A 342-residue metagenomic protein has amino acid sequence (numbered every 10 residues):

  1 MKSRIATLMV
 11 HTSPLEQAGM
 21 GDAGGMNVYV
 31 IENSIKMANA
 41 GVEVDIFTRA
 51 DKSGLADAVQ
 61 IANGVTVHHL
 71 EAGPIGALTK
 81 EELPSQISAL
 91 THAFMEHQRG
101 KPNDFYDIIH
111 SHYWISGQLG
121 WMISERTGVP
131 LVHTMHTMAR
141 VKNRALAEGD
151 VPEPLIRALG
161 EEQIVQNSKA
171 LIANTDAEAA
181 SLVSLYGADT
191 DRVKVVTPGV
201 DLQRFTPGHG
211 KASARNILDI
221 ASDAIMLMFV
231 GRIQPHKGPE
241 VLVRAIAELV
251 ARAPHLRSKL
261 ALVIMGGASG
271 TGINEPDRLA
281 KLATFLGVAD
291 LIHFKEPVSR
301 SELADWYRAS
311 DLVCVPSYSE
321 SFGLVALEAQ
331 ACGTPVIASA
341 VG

Functional and structural regions predicted by a protein language model:
M1-H69: N-terminal subdomain of nucleotide-sugar transferases
A177, G199: Carbohydrate-associated surface elements
T206-I220: A short helix/loop element that forms part of the nucleotide-sugar donor recognition site in Leloir-type
A221-K237, V243-I246, V263: Conserved donor-binding/catalytic core segment of Leloir-type glycosyltransferases
G266, N274-S301: Nucleotide-activated donor-binding/catalytic signature segment of Leloir-type glycosyltransferases, i.e., the conserved
D305-S310: Short alpha-helical donor nucleotide-sugar binding micro-motif in glycosyltransferases
Y318: Aromatic "clamp/platform" in nucleotide-sugar-dependent glycosyltransferases that forms part of the donor/acceptor
P335-A338: Short hydrophobic beta-strand element within catalytic cores of glycosyltransferases and related nucleotide-activated
